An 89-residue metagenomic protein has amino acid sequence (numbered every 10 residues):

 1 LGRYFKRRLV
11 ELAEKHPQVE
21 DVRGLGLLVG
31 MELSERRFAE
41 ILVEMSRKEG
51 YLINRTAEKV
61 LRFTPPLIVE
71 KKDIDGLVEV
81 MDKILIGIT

Functional and structural regions predicted by a protein language model:
L1-T89: Conserved N-terminal phosphate-binding loop of PLP-dependent enzymes in the Aspartate aminotransferase
